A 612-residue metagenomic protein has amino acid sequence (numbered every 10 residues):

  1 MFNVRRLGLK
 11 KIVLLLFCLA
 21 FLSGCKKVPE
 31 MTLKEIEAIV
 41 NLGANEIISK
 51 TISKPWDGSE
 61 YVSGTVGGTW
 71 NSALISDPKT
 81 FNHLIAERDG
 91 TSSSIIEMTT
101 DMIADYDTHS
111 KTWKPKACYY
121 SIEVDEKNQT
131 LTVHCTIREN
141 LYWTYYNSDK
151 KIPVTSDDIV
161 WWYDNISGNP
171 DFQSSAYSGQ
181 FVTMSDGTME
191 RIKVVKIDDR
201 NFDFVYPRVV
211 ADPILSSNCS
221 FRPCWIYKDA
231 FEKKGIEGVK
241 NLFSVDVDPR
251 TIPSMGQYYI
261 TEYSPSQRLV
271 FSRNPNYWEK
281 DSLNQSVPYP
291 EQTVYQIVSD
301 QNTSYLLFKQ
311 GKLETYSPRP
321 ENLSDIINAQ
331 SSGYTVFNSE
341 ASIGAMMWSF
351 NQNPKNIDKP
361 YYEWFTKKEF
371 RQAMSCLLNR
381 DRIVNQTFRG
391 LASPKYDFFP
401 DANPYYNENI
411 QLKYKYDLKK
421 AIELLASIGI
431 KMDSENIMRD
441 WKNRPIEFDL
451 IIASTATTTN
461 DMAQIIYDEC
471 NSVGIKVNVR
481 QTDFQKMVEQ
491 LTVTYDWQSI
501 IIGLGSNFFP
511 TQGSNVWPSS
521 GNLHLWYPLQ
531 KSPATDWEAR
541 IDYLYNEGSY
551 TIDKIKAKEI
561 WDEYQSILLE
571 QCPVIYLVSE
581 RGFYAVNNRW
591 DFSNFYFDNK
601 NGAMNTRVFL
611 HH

Functional and structural regions predicted by a protein language model:
S23-G24: C-terminal motif of bacterial Sec signal peptides marking the signal peptidase cleavage site
P29, S264-L269, R273-P275, N338-N351 (+4 more regions): Detector for C-terminal structural segments
I52-W56, G68-Q129, P253: N-terminal lobe/hinge region of extracytoplasmic solute-binding protein
G67-S76, L131-C135, I159-W162, F202-F204 (+6 more regions): Short, well-ordered beta-strand elements
D107-H109, C219-V287, Q292, D417-E423 (+2 more regions): Gly/Pro-rich hinge or "lid" segments in bacterial periplasmic/extracellular proteins
Y120-F172, S304-L307, E363-T366: Aromatic- and charge-enriched surface segment that lines or borders ligand/interaction sites
F172-I236, S264: Surface-exposed binding/hinge segments that line and control ligand-binding clefts or catalytic entry sites
F243-P249, Y277-I327, K476-N478, D483: Ligand-site clamp/hinge motif
